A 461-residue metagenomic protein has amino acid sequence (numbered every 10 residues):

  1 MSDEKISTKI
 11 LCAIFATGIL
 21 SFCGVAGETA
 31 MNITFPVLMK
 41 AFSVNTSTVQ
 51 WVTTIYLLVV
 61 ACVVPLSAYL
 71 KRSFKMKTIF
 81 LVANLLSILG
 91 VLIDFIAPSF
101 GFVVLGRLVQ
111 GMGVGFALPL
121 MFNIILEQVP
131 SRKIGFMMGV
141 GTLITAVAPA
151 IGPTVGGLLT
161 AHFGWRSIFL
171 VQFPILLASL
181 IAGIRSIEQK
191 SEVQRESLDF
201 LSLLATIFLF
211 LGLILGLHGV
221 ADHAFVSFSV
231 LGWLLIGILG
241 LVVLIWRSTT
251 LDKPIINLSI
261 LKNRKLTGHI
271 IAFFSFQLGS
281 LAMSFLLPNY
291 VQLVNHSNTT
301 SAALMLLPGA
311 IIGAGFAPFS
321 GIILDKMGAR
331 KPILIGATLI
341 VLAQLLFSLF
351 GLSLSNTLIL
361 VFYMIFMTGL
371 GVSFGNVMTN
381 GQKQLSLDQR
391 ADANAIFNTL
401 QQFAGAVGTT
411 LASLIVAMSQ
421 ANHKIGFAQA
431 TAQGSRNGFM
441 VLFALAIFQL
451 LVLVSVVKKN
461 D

Functional and structural regions predicted by a protein language model:
M1-S7, R195, F397, A428-Q433: Short, Lys/Arg-rich N-terminal segment immediately upstream of the first membrane anchor
S2-K5, R132, A178-F210, F225 (+3 more regions): Flexible interhelical linker loops that connect adjacent transmembrane helices in multi-pass membrane transporters
I10-A26, M31-F35, F42-Y56, L66-A68 (+12 more regions): 12-transmembrane solute porter fold
V64-L201: Helix-loop-helix hairpins in multi-pass membrane proteins, especially solute transporters
L92-I93, L158, L211, L215 (+2 more regions): Alpha-helical transmembrane segments of multipass membrane proteins
F100, S191-R195, V220-V226, S353: Membrane-interface helix caps and helix-loop-helix hairpins in membrane proteins
F173-S191, I207-G219, I236-L251, Q449-V457: C-terminal membrane-cytosol helix-exit motif in multi-pass small-molecule transporters
L215-A224, G381: Juxtamembrane C-cap of transmembrane helices in multi-pass membrane transport proteins
